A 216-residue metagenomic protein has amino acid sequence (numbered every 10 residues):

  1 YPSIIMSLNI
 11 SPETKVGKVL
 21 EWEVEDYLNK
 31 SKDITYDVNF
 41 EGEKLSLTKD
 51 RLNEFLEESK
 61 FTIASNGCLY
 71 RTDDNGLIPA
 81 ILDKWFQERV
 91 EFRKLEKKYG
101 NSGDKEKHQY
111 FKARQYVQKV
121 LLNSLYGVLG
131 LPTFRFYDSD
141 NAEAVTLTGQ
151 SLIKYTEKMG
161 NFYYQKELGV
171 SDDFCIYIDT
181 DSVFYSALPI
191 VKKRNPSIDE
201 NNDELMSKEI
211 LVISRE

Functional and structural regions predicted by a protein language model:
Y1-E216: Conserved acidic
